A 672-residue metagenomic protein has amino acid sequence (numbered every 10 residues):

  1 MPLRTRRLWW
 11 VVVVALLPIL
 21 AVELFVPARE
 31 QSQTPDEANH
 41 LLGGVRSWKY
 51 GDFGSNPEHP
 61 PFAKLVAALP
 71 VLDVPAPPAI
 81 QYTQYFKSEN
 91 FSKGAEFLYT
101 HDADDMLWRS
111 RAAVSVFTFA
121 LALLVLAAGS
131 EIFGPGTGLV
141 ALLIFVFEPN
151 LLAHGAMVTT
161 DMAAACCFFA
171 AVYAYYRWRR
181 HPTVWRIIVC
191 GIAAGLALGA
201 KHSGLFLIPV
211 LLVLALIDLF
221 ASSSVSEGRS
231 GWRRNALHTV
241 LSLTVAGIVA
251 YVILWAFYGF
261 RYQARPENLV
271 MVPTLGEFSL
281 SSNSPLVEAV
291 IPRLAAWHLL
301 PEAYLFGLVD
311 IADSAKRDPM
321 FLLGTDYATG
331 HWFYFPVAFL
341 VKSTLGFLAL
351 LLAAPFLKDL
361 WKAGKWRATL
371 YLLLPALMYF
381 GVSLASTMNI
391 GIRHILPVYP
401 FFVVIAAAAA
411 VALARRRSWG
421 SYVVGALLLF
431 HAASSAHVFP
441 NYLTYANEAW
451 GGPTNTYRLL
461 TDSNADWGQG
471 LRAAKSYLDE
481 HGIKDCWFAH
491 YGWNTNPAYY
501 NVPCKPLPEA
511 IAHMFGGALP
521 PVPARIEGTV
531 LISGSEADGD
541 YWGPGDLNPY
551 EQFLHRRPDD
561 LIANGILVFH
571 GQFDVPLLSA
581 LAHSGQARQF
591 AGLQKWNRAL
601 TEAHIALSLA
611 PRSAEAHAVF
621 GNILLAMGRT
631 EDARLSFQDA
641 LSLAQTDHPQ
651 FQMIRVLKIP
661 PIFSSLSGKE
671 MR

Functional and structural regions predicted by a protein language model:
R4-L8, E131, S223-T244, A354-L373 (+1 more regions): Membrane-interface helix-loop-helix junctions at transmembrane boundaries of multi-pass membrane enzymes, predominantly
W9, I80-K93, V125-F147, R180-V189 (+2 more regions): Transmembrane-helix signature of polytopic, membrane-embedded enzymes that assemble or transfer cell-envelope glycans
V14-L16, P209-L212, L216, L243-V252 (+3 more regions): Signature aromatic-anchored transmembrane alpha helix within multi-pass, membrane-resident enzymes that catalyze glycan
F53-S115, E267-T329: Interfacial juxtamembrane loops and adjacent helix segments that form the catalytic/substrate-binding surfaces
V125, A338, K342-W366: Hydrophobic, aromatic-rich transmembrane alpha-helices and their immediate juxtamembrane boundary segments
A141-V146, Y173, A194, L198: Short helix- or helix-capping micro-motifs that position conserved polar/aromatic residues at function-defining sites
A171-I187, L219-A221: Membrane-interface transmembrane helices that cradle and orient dolichyl/undecaprenyl
S282, L286, V290, A315-P319 (+3 more regions): C-terminal luminal/periplasmic domains and tails of membrane-associated envelope-modifying transferases
